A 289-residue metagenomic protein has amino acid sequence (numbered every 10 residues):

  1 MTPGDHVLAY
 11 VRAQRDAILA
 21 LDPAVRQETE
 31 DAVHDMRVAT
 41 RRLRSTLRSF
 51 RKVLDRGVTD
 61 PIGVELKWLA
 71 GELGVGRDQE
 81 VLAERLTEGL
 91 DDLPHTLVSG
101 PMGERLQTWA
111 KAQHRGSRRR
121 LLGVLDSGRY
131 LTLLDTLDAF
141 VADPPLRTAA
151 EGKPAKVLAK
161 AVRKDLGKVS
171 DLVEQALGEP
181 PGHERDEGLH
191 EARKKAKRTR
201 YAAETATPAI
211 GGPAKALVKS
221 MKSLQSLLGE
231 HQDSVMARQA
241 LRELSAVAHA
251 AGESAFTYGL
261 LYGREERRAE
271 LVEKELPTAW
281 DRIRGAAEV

Functional and structural regions predicted by a protein language model:
M1-V289: Cationic, histidine-enriched alpha-helical/coil surfaces that engage anionic ligands
